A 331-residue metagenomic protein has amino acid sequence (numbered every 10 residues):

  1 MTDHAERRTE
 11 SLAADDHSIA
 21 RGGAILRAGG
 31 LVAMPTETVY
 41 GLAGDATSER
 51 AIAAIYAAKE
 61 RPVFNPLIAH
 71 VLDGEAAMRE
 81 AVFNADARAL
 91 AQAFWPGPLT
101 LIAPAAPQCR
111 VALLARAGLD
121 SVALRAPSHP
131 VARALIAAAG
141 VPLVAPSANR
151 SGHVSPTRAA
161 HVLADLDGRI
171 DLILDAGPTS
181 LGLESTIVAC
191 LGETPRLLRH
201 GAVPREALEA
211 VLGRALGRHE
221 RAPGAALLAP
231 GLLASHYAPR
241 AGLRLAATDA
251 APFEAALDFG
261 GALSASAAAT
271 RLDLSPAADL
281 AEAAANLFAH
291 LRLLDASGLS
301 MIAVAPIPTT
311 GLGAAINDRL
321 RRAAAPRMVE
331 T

Functional and structural regions predicted by a protein language model:
M1-T331: Active-site-adjacent structural elements in enzyme catalytic cores
